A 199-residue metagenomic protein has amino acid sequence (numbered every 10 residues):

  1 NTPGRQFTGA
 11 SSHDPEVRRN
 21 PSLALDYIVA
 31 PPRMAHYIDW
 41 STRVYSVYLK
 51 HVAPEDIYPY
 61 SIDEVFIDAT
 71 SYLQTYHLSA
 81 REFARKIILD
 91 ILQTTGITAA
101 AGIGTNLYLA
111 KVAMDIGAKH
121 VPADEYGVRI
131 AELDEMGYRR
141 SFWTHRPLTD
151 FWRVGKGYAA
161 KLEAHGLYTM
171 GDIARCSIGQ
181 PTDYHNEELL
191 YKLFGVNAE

Functional and structural regions predicted by a protein language model:
N1-A198: Gly/Gly-Pro- and Ser/Thr-rich, intrinsically disordered tail segments characteristic of DNA damage-repair and tolerance
